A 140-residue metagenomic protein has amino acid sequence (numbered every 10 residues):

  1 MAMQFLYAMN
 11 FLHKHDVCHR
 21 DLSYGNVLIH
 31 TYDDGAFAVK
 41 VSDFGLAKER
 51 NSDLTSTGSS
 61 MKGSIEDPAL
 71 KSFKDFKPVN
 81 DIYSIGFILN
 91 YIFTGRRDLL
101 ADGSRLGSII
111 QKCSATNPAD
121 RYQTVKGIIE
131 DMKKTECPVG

Functional and structural regions predicted by a protein language model:
M1-A2: Activation segment signature within eukaryotic-like protein kinase domains
F5-L12: Conserved hydrophobic alpha-helix
L12-T31: Catalytic-loop of the protein kinase fold
K40, F44-S108: C-lobe/activation-segment region of protein kinase-like
C113-N117: Short C-terminal capping segment of an alpha-helix within the protein kinase catalytic domain
R121: Conserved HRD-motif arginine in the catalytic loop of eukaryotic-like protein kinases
